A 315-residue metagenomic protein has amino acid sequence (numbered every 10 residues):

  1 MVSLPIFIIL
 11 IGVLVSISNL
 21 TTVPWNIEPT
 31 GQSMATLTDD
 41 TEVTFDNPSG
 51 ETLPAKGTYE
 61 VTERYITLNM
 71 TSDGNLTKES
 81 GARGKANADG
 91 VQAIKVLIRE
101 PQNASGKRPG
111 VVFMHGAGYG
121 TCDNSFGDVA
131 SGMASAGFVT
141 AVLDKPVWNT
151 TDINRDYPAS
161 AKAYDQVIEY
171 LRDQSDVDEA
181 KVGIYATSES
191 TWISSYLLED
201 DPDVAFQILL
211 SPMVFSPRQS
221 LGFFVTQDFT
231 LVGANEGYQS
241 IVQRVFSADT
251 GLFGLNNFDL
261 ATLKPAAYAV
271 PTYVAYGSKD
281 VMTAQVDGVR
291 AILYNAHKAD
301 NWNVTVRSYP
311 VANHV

Functional and structural regions predicted by a protein language model:
T36-G106: N-terminal cap/lid segment of alpha/beta-hydrolase-fold proteins
A104-K107, G116-A136, A141, W148-N149 (+1 more regions): Short substrate-entry loop that stabilizes the transition state in hydrolases
N154-S175: Alpha/beta-hydrolase active-site loop
D176-S188: Alpha/beta-hydrolase fold nucleophile elbow
E199-A248: Hydrolase active-site cap/lid region
Y268, V274-Y276: Short beta-strand/loop motif that positions the catalytic acidic residue of the alpha/beta-hydrolase fold
V281-G288: Conserved alpha/beta-hydrolase "acid-adjacent" motif
D300-V315: C-terminal catalytic histidine-bearing segment of alpha/beta-hydrolase fold enzymes
